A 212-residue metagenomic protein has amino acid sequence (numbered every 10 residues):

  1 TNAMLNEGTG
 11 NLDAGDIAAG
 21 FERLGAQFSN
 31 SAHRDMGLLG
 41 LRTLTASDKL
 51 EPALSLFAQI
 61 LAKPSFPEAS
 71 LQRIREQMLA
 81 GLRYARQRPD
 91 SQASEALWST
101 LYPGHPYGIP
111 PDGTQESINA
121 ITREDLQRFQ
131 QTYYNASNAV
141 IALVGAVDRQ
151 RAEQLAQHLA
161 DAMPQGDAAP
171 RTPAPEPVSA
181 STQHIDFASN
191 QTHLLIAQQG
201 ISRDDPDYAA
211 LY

Functional and structural regions predicted by a protein language model:
T1-F21, P206-Y212: Active/ligand-binding-proximal structured segments within catalytic/core domains that scaffold catalytic residues
T1-L12, G25-F28, T43, S47-D48 (+6 more regions): Sec/Tat-exported extracytoplasmic proteins
D13-I60, R75, L79-A80, D90-E116 (+2 more regions): M16 family metallopeptidases and their MPP-like homologs
A18-R23, P64-R83, D148, A168-A180: Acidic/histidine-enriched alpha-helical segments
K49-A53, Q154, D205-Y208: Solvent-exposed, non-transmembrane alpha-helical starts
P103, Y107, P111, N135-A136 (+1 more regions): An aromatic/glycine/proline-enriched structural segment found at the starts of mature extracellular/organellar domains
I118-T122: Short, charged, amphipathic alpha-helices and their helix-cap/turn boundaries
